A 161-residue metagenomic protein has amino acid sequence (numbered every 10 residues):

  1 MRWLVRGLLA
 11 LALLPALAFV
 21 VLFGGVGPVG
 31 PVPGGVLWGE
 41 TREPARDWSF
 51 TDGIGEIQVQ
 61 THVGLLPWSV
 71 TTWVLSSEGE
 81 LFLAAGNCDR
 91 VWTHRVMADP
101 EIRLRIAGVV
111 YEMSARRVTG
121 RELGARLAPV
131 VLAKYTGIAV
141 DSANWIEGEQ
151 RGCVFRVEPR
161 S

Functional and structural regions predicted by a protein language model:
M1-W3: Positively charged n-region of N-terminal signal peptides that target proteins for export
V5-F23: Hydrophobic membrane-insertion alpha-helices, especially the h-region of bacterial N-terminal signal peptides
F23-W68: Short, conserved active-site entrance elements at the starts or edges of catalytic domains
V36-G39, D52-I54, T61-H62, F82-L83 (+2 more regions): A short linear-motif detector with a strong N-terminal bias
S49, W73, W145-E147: Short secondary-structure boundary/capping segments
D52-N87, I102-R105, E112-S114: Short beta-strand segments
W68, C88-S161: Short, structured beta-strand-loop surface elements
